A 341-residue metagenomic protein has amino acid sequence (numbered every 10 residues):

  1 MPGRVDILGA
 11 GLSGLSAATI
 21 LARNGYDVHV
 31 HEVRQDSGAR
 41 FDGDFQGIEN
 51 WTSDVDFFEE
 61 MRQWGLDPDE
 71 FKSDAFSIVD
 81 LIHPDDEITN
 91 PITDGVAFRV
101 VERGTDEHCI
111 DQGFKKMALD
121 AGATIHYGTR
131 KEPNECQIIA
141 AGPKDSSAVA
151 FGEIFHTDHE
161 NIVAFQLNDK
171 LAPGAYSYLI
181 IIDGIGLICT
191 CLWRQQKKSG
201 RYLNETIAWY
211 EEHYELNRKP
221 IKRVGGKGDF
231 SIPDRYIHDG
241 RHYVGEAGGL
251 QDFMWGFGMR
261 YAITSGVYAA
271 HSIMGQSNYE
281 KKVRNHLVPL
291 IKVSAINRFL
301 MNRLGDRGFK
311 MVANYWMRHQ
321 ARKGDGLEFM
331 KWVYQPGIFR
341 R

Functional and structural regions predicted by a protein language model:
M1-S13: Beta1/beta-strand and adjacent pyrophosphate-binding region of the FAD-binding site in flavoprotein oxidoreductases
V5, Y26-V28, Q137, G152 (+2 more regions): Hydrophobic anchor at the start of a short beta-strand that flanks the dinucleotide cofactor-binding loop
A10, A22-D44: Glycine-rich FAD pyrophosphate-binding loop
A10, R34, H108-P220, P233 (+1 more regions): Predominantly flavin-linked oxidoreductase catalytic cores and closely associated redox partners
Q35-P84, F151: N-terminal FAD cofactor-binding segment of flavoenzymes
S73, S199-N278: FAD/FMN-dependent oxidoreductases across multiple families
P233, I237, H271-F309: Active-site-proximal substrate-binding core of FAD-dependent oxidoreductases
L300-R341: C-terminal auxiliary extensions adjacent to catalytic cores
